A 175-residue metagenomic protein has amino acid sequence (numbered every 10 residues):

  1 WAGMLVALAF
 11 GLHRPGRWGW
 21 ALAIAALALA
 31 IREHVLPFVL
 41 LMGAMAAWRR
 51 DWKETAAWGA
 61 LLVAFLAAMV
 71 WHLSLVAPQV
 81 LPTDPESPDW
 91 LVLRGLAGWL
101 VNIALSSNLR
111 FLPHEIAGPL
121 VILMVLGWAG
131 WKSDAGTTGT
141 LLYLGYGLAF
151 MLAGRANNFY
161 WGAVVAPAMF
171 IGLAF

Functional and structural regions predicted by a protein language model:
W1, A30, L36, A156-A163: Replace "multi-pass membrane enzymes" with "multi-pass membrane proteins
V6-L12, W18-A46, V63: Membrane-interface alpha helices of multi-pass inner-membrane proteins
H13, L27-H34, A67, W71 (+3 more regions): Transmembrane helix irregularities
R50-H72: Hydrophobic alpha-helical membrane-interfacial segments at the cytosolic entry of transmembrane helices
A77-N108: Luminal/periplasmic active-site loops of membrane-embedded glycosylation enzymes
H114-G136, T140, G147: Hydrophobic, aromatic-rich transmembrane alpha-helices and their immediate juxtamembrane boundary segments
Y143-Y160: Transmembrane-helix signature of polytopic, lipid-linked glycan biosynthesis machinery
N158-F175: Hydrophobic/aromatic-rich transmembrane helices and adjacent perimembrane loops
